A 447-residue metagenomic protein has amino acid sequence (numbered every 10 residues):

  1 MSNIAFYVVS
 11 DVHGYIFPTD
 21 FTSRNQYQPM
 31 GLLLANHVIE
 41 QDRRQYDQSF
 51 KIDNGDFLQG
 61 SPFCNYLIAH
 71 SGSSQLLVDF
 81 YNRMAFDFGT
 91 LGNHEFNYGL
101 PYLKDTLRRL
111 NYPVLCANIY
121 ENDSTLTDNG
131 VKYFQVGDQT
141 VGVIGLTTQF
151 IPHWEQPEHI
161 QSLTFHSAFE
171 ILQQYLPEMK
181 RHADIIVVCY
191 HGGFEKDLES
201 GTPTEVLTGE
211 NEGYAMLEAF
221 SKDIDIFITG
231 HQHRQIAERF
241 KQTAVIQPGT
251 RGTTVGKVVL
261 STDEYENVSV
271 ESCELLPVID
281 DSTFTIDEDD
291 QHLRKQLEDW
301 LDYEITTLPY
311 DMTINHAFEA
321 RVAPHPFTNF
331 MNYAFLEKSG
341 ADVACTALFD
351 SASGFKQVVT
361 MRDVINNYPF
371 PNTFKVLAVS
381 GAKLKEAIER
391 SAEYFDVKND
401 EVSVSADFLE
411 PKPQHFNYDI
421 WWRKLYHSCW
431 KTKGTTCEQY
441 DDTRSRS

Functional and structural regions predicted by a protein language model:
M1-S282, V322-A334, A344: Acidic, metal/ion-coordinating pockets
N3-A5, Y15, Q28-M30, L34 (+5 more regions): Feature captures C-terminal
L33, Q75, P101, E170 (+4 more regions): Generic alpha-helical secondary structure signal
K51, K104, K132, K180 (+13 more regions): Context-gated lysine
D87, L91, Q156, T229 (+8 more regions): Generic preference for well-ordered secondary structure
L126-F134, Y190-K196, N267-T285, D302 (+2 more regions): Amphipathic, soluble alpha/beta structural segments
T140, H316-E319, T432-K433: Short, solvent-exposed loop/turn motifs
T262-T360, N367: A short C-terminal boundary segment appended to hydrolase-like catalytic domains
